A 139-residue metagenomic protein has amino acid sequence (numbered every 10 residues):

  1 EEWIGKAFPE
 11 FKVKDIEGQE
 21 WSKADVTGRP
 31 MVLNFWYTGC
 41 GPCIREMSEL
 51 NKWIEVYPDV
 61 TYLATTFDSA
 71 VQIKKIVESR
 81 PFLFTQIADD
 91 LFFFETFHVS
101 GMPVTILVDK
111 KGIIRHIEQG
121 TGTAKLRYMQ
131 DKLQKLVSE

Functional and structural regions predicted by a protein language model:
E1-K23: N-terminal "domain-start" segment that seeds a small globular fold
R29-M31, W36-G39, S69, G101: Short pre-active-site segment immediately N-terminal to redox-active cysteine/selenocysteine motifs in thiol-based
F35-K52: Conserved redox-active cysteine motifs that mediate thiol-disulfide chemistry, especially di-cysteine Cys-X(1-2)-Cys
V60-L63, A70: Chalcogenol-based redox active-site neighborhoods
L63, V77-K111: Short, internal strand/loop/helix patches that form the active-site neighborhood or redox-interaction surface
Q72-K75: Acidic helix N-cap motif at the loop->helix transition within catalytic regions of sugar-transfer enzymes
L107-E139: Thiol-/selenol-based redox modules, centered on thioredoxin-like and closely related oxidoreductase domains
